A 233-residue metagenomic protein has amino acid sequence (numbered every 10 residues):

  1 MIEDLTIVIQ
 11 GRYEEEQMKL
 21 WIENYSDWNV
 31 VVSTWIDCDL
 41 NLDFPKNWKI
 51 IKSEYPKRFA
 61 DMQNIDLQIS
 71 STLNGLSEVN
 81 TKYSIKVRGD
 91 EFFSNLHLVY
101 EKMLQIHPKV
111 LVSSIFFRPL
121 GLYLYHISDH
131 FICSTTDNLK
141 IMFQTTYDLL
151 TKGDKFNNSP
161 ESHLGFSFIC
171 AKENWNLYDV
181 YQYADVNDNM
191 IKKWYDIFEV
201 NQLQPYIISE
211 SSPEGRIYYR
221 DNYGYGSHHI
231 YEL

Functional and structural regions predicted by a protein language model:
M1-E16: N-proximal low-complexity "stem/linker" segments adjacent to membrane-targeting elements
Y13-E14, S33-L40, I115-L120: Short, polar loop motifs at secondary-structure junctions
Y13-S26: Short, well-formed alpha-helical segments that are part of the catalytic scaffolds of diverse glycosyltransferases
S33-E78: Active-site-proximal specificity loops/subdomain of glycosyltransferases
W35, V87-G89: Active-site acidic Asp-centered loop
I69, G89-M103: Acidic donor-binding/catalytic loop of UDP-sugar-dependent glycosyltransferases, especially processive GT2
S84: Short aromatic/hydrophobic "clamp" motif used to bind/position activated sugar donors
F93-L98, V110-L233: Catalytic core and acceptor-binding pocket of nucleotide-sugar-dependent glycosyltransferases
